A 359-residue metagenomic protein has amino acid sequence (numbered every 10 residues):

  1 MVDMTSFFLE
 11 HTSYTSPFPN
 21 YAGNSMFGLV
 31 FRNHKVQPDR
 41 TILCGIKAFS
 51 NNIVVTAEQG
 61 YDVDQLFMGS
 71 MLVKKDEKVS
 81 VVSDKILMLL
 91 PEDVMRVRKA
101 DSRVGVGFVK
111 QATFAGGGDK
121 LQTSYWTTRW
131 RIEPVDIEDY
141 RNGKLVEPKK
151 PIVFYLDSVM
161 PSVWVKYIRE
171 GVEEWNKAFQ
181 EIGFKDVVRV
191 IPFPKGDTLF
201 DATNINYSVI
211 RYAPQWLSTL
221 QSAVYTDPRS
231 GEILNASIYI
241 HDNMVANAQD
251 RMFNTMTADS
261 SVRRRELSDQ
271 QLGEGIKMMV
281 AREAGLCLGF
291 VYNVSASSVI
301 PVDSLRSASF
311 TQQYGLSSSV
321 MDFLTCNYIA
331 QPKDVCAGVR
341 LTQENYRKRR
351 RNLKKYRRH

Functional and structural regions predicted by a protein language model:
M1-M160, A178, V187, F193-L272 (+1 more regions): Auxiliary tRNA-acceptor-end handling modules of aminoacyl-tRNA synthetases
N142, K166, Q249-D250, A330-A337: Short conserved micro-motifs at the rims of enzyme active sites and ligand-binding pockets
P161-V187: Zn2+-dependent metallopeptidase catalytic core
E170-N176, G231, E274, M278-N293: Active-site recognition of the HExxH zinc-binding catalytic motif
G171, Y225-D227, F253-M256, V335-E344: Short intrinsically disordered coil segments
G183-K195, Y292-S304: Short, glycine/acidic-rich hinge or "gate" loops at secondary-structure transitions that mediate conformational
A296-H359: Conserved catalytic/binding loops enriched for acidic/polar residues
